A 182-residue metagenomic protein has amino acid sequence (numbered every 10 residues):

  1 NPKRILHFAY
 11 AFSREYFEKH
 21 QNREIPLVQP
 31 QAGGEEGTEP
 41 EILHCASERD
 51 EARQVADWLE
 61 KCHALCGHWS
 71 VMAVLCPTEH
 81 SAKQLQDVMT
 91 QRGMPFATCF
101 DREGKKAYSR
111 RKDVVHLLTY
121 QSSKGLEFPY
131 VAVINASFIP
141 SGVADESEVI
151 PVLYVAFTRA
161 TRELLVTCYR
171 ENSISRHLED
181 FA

Functional and structural regions predicted by a protein language model:
N1-H7, F12-R14, G34, R49-R53 (+2 more regions): Core RecA-like ATPase module of SF1/SF2 helicases and allied nucleic-acid translocases
R14-R23: Proline-centered turn/helix-capping motifs that create local helix->coil transitions or kinks
R23-L27, A73, I174: Residue-level signal for alpha-helical context at structural boundaries
L27-D57: Glycine-rich phosphate-binding "P-loop"
C168-E171: Acidic carboxylate-rich catalytic motifs and surrounding loops in phosphoryl-/glycosyl-chemistry enzymes
S173-A182: Long, charged, helix-prone linker segments
